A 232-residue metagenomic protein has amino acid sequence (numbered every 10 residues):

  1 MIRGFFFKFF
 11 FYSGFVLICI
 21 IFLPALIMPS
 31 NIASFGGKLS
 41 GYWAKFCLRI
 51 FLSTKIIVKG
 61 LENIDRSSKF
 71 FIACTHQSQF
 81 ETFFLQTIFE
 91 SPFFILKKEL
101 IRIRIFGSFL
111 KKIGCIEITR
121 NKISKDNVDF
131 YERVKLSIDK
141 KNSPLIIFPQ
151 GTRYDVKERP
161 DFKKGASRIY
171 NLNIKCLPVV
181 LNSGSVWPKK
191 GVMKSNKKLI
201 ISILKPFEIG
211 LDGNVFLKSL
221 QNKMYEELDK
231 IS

Functional and structural regions predicted by a protein language model:
M1-K38, E62-D65, S137-K140, V215-S232: Membrane-interfacial terminal anchoring regions of lipid-handling membrane enzymes
I2-F6, F10, W43-L96: Conserved H-X4-D acyltransferase segment
F15, C19-K38, R66-I123: Catalytic core of membrane glycerolipid acyltransferases/transacylases, capturing the structured, soluble-facing
F15-C19, I50, L145: Hydrophobic alpha-helical transmembrane segments in multi-pass membrane proteins
C47-L48, L85, L110, I169-Y170 (+1 more regions): Structural element of the ATP-grasp superfamily
V58, I116-T119, I209: Short acidic-hydrophobic, aromatic-tinged amphipathic segments that line or gate anion-handling sites
D65, V128-S232: Non-catalytic C-terminal accessory region of glycerolipid acyltransferases and related lyso-lipid remodeling enzymes
